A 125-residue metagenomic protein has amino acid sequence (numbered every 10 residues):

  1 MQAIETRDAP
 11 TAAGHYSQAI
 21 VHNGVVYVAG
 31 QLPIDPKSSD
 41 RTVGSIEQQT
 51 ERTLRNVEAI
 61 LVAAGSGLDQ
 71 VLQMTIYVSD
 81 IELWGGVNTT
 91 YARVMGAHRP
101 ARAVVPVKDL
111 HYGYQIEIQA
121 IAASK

Functional and structural regions predicted by a protein language model:
M1-K125: Short, polar/acidic, helix-capping and beta-turn segments at strand->helix junctions that line the mouths
